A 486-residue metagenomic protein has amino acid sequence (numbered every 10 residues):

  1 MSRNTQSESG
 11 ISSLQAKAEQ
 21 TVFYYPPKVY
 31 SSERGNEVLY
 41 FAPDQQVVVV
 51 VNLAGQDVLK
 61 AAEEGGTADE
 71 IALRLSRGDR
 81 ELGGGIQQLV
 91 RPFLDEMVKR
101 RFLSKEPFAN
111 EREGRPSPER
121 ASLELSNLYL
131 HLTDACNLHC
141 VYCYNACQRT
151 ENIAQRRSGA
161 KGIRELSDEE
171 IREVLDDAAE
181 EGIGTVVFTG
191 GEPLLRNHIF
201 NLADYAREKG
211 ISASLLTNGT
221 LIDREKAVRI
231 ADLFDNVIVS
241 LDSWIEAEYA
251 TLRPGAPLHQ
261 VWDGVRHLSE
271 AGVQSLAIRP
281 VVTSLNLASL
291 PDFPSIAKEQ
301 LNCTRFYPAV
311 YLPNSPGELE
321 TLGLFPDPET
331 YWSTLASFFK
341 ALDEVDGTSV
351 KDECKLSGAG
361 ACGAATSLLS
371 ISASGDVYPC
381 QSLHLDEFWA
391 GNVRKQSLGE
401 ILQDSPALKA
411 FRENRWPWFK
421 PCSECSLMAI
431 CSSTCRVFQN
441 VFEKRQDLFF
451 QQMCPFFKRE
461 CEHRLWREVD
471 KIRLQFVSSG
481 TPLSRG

Functional and structural regions predicted by a protein language model:
M1-A61, P482-G486: Acidic, low-complexity/disordered tracts enriched in E/D and polar residues
S2-R3, E8-L14, L233-N236, S240-V377 (+1 more regions): Radical SAM enzyme [4Fe-4S]-AdoMet core and its adjacent flexible, acidic and glycine-rich loops/tails across
R3-E8, H384-G486: Flexible mid-to-C-terminal extensions adjoining Fe-S/redox cofactors in radical SAM and related proteins
K60-E70: Short capping segments at the starts of secondary-structure elements
E70-R80: DNA-recognition alpha helix
E81-G84, Q88-E96, R100-S104, A109-R229 (+1 more regions): Conserved alpha-helical substructure of the radical SAM core
A135, H139, C143-A146, A365 (+4 more regions): Cys/His-rich metal-chelating microdomains
C136, C140, G375, L398: Conserved, mostly hydrophobic/aromatic
